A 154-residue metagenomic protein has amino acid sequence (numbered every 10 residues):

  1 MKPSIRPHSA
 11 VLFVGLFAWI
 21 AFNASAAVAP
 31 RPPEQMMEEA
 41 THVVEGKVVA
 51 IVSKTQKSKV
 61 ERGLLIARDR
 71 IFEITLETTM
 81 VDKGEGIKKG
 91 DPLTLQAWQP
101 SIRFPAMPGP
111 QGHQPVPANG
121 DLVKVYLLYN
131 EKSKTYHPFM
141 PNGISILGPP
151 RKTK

Functional and structural regions predicted by a protein language model:
K2-L12: Bacterial N-terminal signal peptides that target proteins for export
S4, W19-K154: Transition segments tied to proteolytic processing and entry into folded domains
V11-A21: Bacterial N-terminal signal peptides
